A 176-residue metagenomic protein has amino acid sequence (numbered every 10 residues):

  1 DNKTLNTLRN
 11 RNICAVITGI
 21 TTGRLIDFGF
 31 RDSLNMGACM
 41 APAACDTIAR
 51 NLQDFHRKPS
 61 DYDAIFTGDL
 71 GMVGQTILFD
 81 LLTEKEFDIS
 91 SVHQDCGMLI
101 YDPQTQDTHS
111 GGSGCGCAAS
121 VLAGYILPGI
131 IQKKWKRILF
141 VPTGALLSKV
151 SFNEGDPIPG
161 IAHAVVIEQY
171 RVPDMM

Functional and structural regions predicted by a protein language model:
D1-A49, D54-R57, S91-M98, D107 (+2 more regions): Condensing-enzyme catalytic core mediating Claisen C-C bond formation in acyl metabolism
D1-N6, S113-K133: Active-site-proximal alpha-helical scaffold in enzymes
M40, P59, A64-T76: A structural signal for small-residue-enriched, beta-sheet-centric alpha/beta enzyme cores and oligomeric scaffold folds
D46-R50, I77, V121-P128: Alpha-helical scaffold segments in soluble metabolic enzymes
L70-K85, V150-P157: Short glycine/threonine-rich loop-to-helix capping motif typified by GTGT followed within a few residues by an Asp-Pro
V73, L146, V172: Surface-exposed, flexible loop/turn segments at secondary-structure boundaries
E84-V121: Conserved catalytic cysteine-centered active-site region of acyl-thioester-dependent Claisen-condensing enzymes
Y125-L127, K133-V141, L146-V150: Hydrophobic alpha/beta core scaffold segments
